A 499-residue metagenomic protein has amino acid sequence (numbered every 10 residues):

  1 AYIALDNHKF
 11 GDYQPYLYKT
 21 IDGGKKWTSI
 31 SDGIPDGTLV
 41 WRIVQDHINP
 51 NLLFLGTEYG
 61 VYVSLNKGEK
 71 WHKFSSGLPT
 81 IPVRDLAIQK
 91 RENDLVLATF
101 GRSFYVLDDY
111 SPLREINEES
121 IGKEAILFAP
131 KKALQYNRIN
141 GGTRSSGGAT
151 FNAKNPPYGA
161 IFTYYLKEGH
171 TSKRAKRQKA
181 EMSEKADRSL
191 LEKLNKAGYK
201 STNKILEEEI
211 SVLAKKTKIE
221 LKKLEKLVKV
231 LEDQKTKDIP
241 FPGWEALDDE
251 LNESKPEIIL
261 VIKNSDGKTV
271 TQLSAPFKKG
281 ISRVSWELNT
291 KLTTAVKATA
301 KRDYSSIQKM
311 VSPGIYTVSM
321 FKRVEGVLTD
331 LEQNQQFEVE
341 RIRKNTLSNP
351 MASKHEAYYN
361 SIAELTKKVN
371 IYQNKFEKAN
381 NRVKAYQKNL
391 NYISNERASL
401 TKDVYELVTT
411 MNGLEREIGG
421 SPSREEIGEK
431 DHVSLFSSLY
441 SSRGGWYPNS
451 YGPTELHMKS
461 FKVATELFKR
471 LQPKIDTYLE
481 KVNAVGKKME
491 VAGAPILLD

Functional and structural regions predicted by a protein language model:
A1-T150, P157-A160, K167-G169, A186: Beta-propeller blade termini and top-face loops
D22, N66, K263-K268, R323: Change "in extracellular beta-sheet-rich domains … of secreted and cell-surface proteins" to "in beta-sheet-rich domains
K70-H72, D266-L273: Surface-exposed loop/edge segments in extracytoplasmic proteins
S111-I139, T329-K367: Low-complexity, Pro/Ser/Thr- and charge-rich linker/hinge segments at domain boundaries
N140-E257, R283, H355-T366: Contiguous beta-strand segments within globular domains
L260, R302, P313-R323: Short, aromatic- and glycine-rich surface loops/edge beta-strands on solvent-exposed regions
T269-S312, Q333: Glycine-centered tight-turn motifs at strand-turn-strand junctions
K322, Q335-F337, N370-D499: Mature extracytoplasmic or organellar-lumen-exposed domains after removal of signal/transit peptides
